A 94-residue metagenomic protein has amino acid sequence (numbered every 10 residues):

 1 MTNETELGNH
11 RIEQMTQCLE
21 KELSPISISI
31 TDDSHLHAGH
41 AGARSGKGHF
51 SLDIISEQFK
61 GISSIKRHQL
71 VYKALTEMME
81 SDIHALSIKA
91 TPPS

Functional and structural regions predicted by a protein language model:
N3-I55, G61-I65, E80-S94: Contiguous, often N-terminal, cationic amphipathic patches that form binding interfaces
